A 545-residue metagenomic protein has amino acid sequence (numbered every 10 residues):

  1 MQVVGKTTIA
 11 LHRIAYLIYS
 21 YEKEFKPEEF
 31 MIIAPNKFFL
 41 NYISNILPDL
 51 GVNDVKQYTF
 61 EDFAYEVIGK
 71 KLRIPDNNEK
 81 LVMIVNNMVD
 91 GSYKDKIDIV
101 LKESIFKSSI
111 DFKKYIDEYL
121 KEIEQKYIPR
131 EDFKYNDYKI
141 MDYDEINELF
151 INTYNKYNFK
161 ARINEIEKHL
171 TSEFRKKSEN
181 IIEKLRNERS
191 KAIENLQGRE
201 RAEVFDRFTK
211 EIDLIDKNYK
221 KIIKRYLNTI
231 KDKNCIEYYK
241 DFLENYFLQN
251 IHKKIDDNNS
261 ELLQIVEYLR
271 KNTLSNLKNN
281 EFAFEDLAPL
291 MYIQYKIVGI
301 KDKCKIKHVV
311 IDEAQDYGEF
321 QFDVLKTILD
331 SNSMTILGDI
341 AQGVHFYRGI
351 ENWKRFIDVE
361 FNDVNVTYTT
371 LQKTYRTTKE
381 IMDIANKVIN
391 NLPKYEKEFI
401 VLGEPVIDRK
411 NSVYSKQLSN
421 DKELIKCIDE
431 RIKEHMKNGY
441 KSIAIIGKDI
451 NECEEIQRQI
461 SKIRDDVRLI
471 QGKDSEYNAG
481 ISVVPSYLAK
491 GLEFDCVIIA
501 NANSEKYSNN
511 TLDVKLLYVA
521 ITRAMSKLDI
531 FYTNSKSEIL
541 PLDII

Functional and structural regions predicted by a protein language model:
Q2-V3: The conserved Walker
K6: Rossmann-like NAD(P)(H) cofactor-binding subdomain of soluble oxidoreductases
I9, R13: Hydrophobic positions on the alpha1 helix immediately C-terminal to the Walker A/P-loop
I18-V310, D316-V324, N332, V366: Alpha-helical nucleic-acid-binding subdomain of P-loop helicases immediately C-terminal to the Walker A/P-loop
E28, K37, S44-N45, D49-N53 (+5 more regions): Conserved helicase motor core of SF1/SF2 NTP-dependent helicases
